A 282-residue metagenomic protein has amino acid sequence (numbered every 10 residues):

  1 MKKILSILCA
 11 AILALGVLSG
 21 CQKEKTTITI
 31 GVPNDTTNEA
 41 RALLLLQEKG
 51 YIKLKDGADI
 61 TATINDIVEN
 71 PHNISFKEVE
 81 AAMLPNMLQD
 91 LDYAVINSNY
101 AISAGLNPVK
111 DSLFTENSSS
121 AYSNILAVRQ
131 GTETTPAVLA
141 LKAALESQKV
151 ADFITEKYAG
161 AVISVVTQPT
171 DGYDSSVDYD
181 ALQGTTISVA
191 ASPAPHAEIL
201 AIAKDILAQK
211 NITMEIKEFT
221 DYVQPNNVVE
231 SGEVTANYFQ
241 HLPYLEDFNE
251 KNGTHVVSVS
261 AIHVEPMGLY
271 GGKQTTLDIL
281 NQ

Functional and structural regions predicted by a protein language model:
G16-G20: C-terminal motif of bacterial Sec signal peptides marking the signal peptidase cleavage site
K25-I28, D180, G271-Q282: Flexible hinge/capping segments at coil-to-helix
T26-G31, L182-A194, I212-E218: Short, well-ordered beta-strand elements
A40-L43, Q47, A137, L145-V166: Periplasmic-binding protein-like
A58-N86, I216-N227: Short helix-initiation/N-cap motifs at beta->coil->alpha
E80-A81, Q89-D92, I96-I102, P193-A194 (+3 more regions): Beta->alpha turn/N-cap motifs
D90, S103-T115, D247-V259, Q274: Ligand-binding "clamshell"
Y122-A140, P266-I279: A bilobed periplasmic-binding-protein/Venus flytrap-type ligand-binding module shared by bacterial periplasmic
